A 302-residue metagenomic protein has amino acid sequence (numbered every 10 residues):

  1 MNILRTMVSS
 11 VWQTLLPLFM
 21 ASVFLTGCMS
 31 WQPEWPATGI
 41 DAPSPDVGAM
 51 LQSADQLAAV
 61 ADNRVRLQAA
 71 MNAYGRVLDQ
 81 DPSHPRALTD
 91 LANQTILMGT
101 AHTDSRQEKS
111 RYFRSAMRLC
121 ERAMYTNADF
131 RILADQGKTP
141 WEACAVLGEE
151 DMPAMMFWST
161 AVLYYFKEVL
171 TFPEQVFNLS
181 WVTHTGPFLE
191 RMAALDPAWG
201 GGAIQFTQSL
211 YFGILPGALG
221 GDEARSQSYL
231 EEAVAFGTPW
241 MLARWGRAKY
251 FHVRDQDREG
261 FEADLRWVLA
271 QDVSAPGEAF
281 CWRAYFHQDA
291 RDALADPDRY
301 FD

Functional and structural regions predicted by a protein language model:
N2-L16: Bacterial N-terminal signal peptides that target proteins for export
P17-A21: Sec-dependent N-terminal signal peptides
L25-G27: C-terminal motif of bacterial Sec signal peptides marking the signal peptidase cleavage site
M29-W199, F236, R254, E262-D302: N-terminal alpha-helical interaction modules that lie
Q94-T95, V162, T207-I214, Y250-F251: Hydrophobic face of amphipathic alpha-helices that form TPR/SEL1-like repeat modules and related alpha-solenoid
P197-E232: Alpha-helical adaptor scaffolds
G201-L210, M241-Y250, A284-Q288: Amphipathic alpha-helical protein-interaction segments enriched in hydrophobic
G221-A270: Glycine/small-residue-rich hydrophobic helix-like segments
